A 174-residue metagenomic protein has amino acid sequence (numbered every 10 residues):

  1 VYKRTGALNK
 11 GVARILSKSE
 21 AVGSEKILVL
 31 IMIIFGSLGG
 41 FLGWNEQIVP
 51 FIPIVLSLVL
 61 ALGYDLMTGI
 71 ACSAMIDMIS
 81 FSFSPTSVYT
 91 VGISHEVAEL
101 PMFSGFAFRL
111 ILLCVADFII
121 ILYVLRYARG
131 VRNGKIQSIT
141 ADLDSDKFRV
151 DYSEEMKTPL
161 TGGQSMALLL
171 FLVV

Functional and structural regions predicted by a protein language model:
V1-K10: Core transmembrane alpha-helical segments of multi-pass membrane transporters/permeases
K3, L60, E96: Short polybasic/polar patches that bind polyanions
G6, P53-I54, Y89, L122: Transmembrane alpha-helix boundary/anchor motif
L16-F81, E99: Hydrophobic transmembrane alpha-helices that form the pore/transport pathway of multi-pass ion and small-solute
L38, A74-S87, F108-L122: Membrane-embedded alpha-helical segments of transport systems, primarily multispan ion/solute transporters
S84-L110: Transmembrane alpha-helical segments and their short flanking loops that form helix-hairpins/helix-helix interfaces
G105-V174: Long, contiguous bundles of hydrophobic transmembrane helices that form the permeation core of multi-pass
